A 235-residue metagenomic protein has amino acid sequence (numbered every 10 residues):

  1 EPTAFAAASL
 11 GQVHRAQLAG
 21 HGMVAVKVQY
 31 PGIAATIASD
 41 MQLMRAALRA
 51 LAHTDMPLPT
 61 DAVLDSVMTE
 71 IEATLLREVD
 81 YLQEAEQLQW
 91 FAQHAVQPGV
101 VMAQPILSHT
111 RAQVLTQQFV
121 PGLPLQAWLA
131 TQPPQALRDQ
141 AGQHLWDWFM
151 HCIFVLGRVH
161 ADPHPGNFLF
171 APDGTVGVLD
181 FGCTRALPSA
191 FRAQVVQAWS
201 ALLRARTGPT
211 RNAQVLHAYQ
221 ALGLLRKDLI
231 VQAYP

Functional and structural regions predicted by a protein language model:
E1-P235: Conserved catalytic cores of large enzyme domains
